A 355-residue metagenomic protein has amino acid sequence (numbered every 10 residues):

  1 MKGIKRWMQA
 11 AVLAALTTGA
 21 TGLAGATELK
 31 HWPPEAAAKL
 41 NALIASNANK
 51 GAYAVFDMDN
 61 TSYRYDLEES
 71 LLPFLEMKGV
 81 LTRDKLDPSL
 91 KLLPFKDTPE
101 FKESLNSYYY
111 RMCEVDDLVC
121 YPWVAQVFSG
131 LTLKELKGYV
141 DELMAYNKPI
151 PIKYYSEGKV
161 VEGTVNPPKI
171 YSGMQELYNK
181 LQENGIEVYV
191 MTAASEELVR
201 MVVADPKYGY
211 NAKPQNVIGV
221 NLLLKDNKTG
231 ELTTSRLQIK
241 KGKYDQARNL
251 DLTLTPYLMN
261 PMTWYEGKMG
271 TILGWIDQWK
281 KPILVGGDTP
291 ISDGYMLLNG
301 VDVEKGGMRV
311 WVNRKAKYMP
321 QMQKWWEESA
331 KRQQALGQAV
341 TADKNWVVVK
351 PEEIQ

Functional and structural regions predicted by a protein language model:
M1-K2, T192: Charge-dense, intrinsically disordered terminal/linker segments
K2-A14, G22-M58, D66, L71-L93: Non-catalytic pre-domain segments flanking phosphatase-related domains
T27-K39, A45-N47, G51-Y53, G138-Y189 (+1 more regions): C-terminal cap/substrate-recognition subdomain and adjoining C-terminal extension of metal-dependent phosphatase-like
D66, L118-V119, E197, E266: A generic alpha-helix surface/boundary motif
E68-S70, L75-E76, V80-V165: A metal-dependent, Asp-based hydrolase signature
